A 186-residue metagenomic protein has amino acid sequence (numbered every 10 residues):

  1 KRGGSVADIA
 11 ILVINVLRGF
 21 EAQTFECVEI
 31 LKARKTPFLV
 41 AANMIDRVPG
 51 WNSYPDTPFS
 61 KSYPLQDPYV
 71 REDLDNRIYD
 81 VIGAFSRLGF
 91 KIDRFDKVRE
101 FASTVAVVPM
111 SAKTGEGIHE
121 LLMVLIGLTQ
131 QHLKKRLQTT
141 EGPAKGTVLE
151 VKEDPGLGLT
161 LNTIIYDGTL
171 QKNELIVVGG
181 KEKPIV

Functional and structural regions predicted by a protein language model:
R2-G4, F25-V28, S53-T57, M123: Short, glycine/charged-enriched secondary-structure capping and boundary segments
R2-V6, E29-K35, E100-A102, E141: Conserved catalytic network of the ASCE P-loop NTPase/AAA+ motor domain
S5-F25, A33-W51, D73-D75: Conserved Switch II/interswitch segment of TRAFAC-class P-loop GTPases
I14-L17, D67-D75, M110-G115, T163: Hydrophobic alpha-helical scaffolding
E21-A22, R47-D56, E116-E120, I185-V186: Switch/connector loops and helix/strand junctions flanking conserved nucleotide-binding motifs in nucleotide-processing
Q23-I30, R77-A84, E120-L128: Alpha-helical scaffold elements adjacent to nucleotide-binding pockets in ATP/GTP-utilizing enzyme cores
I45-E100: GTPase G-domain guanine-specificity segment
D93-V186: Conserved catalytic-core segments of large NTP-driven translation/proteostasis enzymes
